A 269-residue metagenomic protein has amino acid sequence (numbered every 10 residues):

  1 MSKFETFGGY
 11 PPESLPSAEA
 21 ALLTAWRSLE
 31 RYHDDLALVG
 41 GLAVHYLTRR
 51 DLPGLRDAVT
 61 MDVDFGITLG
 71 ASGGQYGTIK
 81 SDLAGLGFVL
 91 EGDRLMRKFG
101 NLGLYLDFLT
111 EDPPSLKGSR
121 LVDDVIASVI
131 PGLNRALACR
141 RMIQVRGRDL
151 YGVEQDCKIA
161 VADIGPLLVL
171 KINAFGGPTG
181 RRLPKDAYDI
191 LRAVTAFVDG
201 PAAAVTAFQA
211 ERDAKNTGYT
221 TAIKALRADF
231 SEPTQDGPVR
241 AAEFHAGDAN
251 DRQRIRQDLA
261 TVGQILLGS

Functional and structural regions predicted by a protein language model:
M1-S269: Compositionally biased terminal segments of proteins
